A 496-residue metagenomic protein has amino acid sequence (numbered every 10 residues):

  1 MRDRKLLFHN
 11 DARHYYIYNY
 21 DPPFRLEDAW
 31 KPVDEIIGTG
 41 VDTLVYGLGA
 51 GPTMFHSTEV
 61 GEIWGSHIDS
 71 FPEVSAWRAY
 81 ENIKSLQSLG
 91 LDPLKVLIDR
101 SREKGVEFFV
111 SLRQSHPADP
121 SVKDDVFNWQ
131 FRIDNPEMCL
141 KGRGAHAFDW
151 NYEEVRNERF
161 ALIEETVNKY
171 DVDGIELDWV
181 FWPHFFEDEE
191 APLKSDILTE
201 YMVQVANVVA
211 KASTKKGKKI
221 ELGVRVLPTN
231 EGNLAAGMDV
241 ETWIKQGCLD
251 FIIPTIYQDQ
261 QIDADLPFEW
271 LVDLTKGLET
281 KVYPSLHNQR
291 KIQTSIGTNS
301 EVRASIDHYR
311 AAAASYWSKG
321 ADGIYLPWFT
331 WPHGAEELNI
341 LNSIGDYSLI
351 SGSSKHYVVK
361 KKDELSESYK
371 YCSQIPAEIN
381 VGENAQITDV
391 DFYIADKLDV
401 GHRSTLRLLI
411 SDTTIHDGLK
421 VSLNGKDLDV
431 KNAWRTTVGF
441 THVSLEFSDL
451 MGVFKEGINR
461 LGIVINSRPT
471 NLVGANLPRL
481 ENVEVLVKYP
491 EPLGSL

Functional and structural regions predicted by a protein language model:
R2-E27, H67-D99, F109-K169, T294 (+1 more regions): Active-site-adjacent "subsite" loops/lids of carbohydrate-active enzymes
N10-R13, E221, R225-L227, T275-I306: Active-site clefts of carbohydrate-active enzymes
Y16, P22-E27, G49-M54, Q87 (+5 more regions): Acidic-and-aromatic substrate-binding clefts and catalytic sites of carbohydrate-active enzymes
E27-M54, K169-G174, C248-I252, S318-G323: Catalytic domains of carbohydrate-active enzymes, especially glycoside hydrolases
V41-Q87, P254-Q261, E269: Aromatic-lined carbohydrate-binding/catalytic grooves of carbohydrate-active enzymes
T43-G49, F251-Q261, E301-V358: Substrate-binding cleft of secreted/luminal carbohydrate-active enzymes
E154, E158-E279, H308: Active-site neighborhood of glycoside hydrolase catalytic domains
E336, I410-L493: Beta-strand-rich ligand-recognition modules
